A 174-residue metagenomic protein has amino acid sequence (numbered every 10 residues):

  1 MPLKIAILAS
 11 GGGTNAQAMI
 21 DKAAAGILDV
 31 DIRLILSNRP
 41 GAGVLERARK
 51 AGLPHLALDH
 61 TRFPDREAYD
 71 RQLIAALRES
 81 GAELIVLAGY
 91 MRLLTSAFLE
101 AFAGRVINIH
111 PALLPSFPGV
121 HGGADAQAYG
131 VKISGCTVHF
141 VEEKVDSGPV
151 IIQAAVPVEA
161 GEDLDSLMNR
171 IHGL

Functional and structural regions predicted by a protein language model:
M1-G43, R47: N-terminal Rossmann-like dinucleotide-binding module
A9, R66, D70, I74 (+2 more regions): Amphipathic, non-transmembrane alpha-helical scaffold segments
K22, A88-L174: Donor/substrate-binding cores of folate-linked one-carbon enzymes
D29-Q72: Short, surface-exposed acidic-centric catalytic microdomains
R33, E83, G104: Conserved acidic residues
S37-N38, T61-R62, R66-D70, S80-S96: N-terminal glycine-rich "phosphate-gripper" loop used for MgATP/nucleotide binding and carboxylate activation
P54, E83, K132: Residue-level detector of anion-binding/catalytic polar loops
